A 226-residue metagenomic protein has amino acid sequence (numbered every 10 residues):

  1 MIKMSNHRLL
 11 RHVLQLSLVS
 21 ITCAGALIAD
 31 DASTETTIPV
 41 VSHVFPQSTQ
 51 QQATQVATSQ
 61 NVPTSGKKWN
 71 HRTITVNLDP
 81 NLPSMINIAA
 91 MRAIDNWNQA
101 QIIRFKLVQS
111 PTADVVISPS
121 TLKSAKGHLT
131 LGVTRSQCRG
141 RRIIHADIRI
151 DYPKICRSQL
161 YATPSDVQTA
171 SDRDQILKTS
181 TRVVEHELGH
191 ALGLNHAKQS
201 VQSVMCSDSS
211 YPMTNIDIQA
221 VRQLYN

Functional and structural regions predicted by a protein language model:
M4-S17: Bacterial N-terminal signal peptides that target proteins for export
R11, L27-N226: Zinc-dependent metalloendopeptidases
Q15-G25: Bacterial N-terminal signal peptides
